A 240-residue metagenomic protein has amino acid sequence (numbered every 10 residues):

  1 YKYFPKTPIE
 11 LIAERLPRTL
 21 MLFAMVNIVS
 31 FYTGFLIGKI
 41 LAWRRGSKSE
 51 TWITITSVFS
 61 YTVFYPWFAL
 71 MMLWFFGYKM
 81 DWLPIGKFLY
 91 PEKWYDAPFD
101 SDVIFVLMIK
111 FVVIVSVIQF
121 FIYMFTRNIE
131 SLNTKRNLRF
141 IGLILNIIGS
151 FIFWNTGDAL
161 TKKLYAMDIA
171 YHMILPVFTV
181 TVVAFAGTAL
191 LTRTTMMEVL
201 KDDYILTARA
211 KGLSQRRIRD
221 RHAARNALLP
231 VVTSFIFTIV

Functional and structural regions predicted by a protein language model:
Y1-F35: An internal, D/E-rich "acidic patch" concept
A24-I28, Y32, W67, M71 (+2 more regions): Hydrophobic alpha-helical segments of membrane proteins
V26-S57, A69-W74, F125-E130: Transmembrane-helix boundary motif in ABC transporter permease subunits
T33-L36, F178, V182-M196, L200: Membrane-embedded alpha-helices of multi-pass transport/permease systems
T56-V63, W67-V183: Membrane-water interface segments at transmembrane-helix boundaries in multipass membrane proteins
M197, R216-V240: Transmembrane alpha-helices
